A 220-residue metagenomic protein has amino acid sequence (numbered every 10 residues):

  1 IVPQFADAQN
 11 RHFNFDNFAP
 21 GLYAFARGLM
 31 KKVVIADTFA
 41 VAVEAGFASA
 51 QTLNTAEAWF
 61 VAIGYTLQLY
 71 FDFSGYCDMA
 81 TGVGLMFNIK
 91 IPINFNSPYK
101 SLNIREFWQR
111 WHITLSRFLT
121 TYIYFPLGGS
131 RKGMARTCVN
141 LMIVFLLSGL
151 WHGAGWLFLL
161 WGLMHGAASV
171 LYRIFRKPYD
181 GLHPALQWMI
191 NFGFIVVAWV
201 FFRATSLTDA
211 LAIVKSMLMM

Functional and structural regions predicted by a protein language model:
I1-M220: Membrane-embedded transmembrane alpha-helical bundles that form the catalytic cores of multi-pass lipid-modifying
